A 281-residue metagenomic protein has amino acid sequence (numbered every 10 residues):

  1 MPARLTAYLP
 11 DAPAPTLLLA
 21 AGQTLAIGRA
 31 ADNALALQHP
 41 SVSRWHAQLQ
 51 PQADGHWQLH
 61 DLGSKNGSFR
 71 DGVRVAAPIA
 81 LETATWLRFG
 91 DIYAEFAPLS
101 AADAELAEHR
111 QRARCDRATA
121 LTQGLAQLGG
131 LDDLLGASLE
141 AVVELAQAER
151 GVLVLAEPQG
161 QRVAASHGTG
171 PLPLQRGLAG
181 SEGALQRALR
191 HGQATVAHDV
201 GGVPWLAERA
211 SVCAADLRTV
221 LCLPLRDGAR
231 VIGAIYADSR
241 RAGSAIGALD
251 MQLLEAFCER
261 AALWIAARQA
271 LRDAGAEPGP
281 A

Functional and structural regions predicted by a protein language model:
M1-T6, V152-R176, L185-A188, R240: GAF sensory/regulatory domain recognition with acknowledged cross-activation on helical regulatory dimers
P2-T6, P15-F89, R150, L155 (+3 more regions): Forkhead-associated
L35, P171-P173, H198-T219, S239: Signal-transducing coupling segments at domain and membrane junctions
G72, P98-S100, T169, A234-S244: Short beta-strand-to-loop transition segments that serve as allosteric relay/switch motifs in sensory/regulatory domains
L87-G129, I232, L249, W264-A281: Signal-transmission linkers at sensory-effector interfaces
R117-L125, G130-E149, L153, A184 (+1 more regions): Amphipathic alpha-helical coiled-coil segments that mediate homodimerization and allosteric signal transmission
R218-R226: A short, aliphatic-rich beta-strand micro-motif
E255-A262: Allosteric cytosolic regulatory segments
